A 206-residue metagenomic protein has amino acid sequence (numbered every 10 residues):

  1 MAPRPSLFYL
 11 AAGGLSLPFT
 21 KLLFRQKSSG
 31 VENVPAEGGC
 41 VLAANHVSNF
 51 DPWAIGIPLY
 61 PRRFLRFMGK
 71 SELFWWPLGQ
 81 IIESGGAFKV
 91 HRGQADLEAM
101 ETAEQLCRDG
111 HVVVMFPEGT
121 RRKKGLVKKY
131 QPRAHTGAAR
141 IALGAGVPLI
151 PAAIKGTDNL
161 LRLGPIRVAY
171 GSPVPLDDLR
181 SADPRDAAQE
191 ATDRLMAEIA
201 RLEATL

Functional and structural regions predicted by a protein language model:
M1-L22: Extreme N-terminal tail/first-helix region
P3-L7, E98-L206: Non-catalytic C-terminal accessory region of glycerolipid acyltransferases and related lyso-lipid remodeling enzymes
A12, K21, P35-Q94: Catalytic core of membrane glycerolipid acyltransferases/transacylases, capturing the structured, soluble-facing
K21-S29, L97, A152: Short gly/ser/thr-rich secondary-structure transition/capping motifs
K27-E37: Membrane-interface helix-loop junction between the first two transmembrane segments
G30, G69-K70, G86, F116-E118 (+1 more regions): A secondary-structure boundary/capping signal
E32, S71, H91, A153 (+1 more regions): Residues at the C-termini of beta-strands that transition into short coil/loop
